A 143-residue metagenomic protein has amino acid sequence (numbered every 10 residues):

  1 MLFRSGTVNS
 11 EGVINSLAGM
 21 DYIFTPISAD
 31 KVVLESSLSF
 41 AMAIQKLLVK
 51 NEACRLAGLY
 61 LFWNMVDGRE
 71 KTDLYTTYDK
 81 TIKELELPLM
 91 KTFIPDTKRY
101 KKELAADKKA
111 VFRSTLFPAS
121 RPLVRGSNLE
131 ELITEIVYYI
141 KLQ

Functional and structural regions predicted by a protein language model:
S5-T7: Active-site segment flanking the S-adenosylmethionine/decSAM binding pocket in AdoMet-dependent transferases
G12-K31: Inter-motif core of Ras-like GTPase G domains
T25, L61-W63: Structural beta-sheet core signal
S37-A53: Conserved C-terminal guanine-recognition region of P-loop GTPase G domains, centered on the G4
M65-F112: Beta-strand-loop-alpha "switch" segments that mediate conformational coupling across diverse proteins
K102-L132: C-terminal boundary of histidine-terminating zinc-finger modules
